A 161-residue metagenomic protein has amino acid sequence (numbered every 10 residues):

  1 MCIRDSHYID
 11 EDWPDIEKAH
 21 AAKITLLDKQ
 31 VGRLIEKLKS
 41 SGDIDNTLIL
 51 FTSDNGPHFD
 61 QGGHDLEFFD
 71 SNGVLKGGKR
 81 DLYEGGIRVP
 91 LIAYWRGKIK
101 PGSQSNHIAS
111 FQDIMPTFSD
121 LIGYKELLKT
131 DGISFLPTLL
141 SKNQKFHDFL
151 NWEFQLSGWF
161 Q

Functional and structural regions predicted by a protein language model:
M1-S6: Conserved small/polar residues in nucleotide/adenosyl-binding loops
E11-L26: The substrate-binding groove and active-site-proximal loops of carbohydrate-active enzymes, especially glycoside
D12, W95-K98: Short, histidine-centered active-site or binding-site loop motifs used for metal coordination, general acid-base
L26-G63, I92: Metal-dependent active-site segment of extracytoplasmic phospho-/sulfohydrolases and closely related
P57-L82, I99-S103, H107, Q112-Q161: C-terminal cap/loop subdomain of S1 sulfatases and analogous C-terminal strand-loop tails that border
G85: Ligand-binding/active-site lining segments
R88-V89: Catalytic cores of eukaryotic secretory-pathway lumenal/extracellular enzymes that build and remodel glycoconjugates
